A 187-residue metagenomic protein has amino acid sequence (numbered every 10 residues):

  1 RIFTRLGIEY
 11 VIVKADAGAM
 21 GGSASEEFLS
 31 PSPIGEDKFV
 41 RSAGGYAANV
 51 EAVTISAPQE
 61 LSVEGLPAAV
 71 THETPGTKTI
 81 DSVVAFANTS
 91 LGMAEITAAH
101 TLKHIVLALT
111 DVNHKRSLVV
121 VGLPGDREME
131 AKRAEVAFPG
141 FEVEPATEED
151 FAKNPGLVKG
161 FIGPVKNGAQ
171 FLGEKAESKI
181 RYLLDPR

Functional and structural regions predicted by a protein language model:
R1-R187: Extended, low-hydrophobicity, polar/charged segments
